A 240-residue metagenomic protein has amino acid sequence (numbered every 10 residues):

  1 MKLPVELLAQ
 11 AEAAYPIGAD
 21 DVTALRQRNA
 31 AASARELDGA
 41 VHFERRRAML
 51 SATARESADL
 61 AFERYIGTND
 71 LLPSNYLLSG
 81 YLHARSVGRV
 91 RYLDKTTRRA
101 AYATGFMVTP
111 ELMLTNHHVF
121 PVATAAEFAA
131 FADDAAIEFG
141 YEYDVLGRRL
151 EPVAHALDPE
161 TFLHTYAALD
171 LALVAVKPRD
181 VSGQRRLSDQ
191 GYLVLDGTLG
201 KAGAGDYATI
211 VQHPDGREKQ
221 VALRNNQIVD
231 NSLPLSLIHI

Functional and structural regions predicted by a protein language model:
M1-A103: Protease-domain processing segments flanking chymotrypsin-fold serine proteases, especially trypsin-like
R64-N69, N75-K95, R99-Y102, F106-L237: Serine endopeptidase catalytic core focused on the charge-relay Asp
